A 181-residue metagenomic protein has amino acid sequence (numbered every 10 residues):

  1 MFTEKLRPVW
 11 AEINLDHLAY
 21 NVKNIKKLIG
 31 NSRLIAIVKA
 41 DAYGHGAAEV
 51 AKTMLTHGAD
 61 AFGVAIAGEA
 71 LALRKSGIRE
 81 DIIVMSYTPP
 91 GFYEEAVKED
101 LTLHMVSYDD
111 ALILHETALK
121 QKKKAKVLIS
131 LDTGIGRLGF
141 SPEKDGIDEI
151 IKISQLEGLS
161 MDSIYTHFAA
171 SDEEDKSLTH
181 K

Functional and structural regions predicted by a protein language model:
F2-K5, V9-E12, H17-Y20, G30-K181: Active-site-proximal beta-alpha core segment in soluble small-molecule metabolic enzymes
I25-I29: Basic, often amphipathic N-terminal segments
